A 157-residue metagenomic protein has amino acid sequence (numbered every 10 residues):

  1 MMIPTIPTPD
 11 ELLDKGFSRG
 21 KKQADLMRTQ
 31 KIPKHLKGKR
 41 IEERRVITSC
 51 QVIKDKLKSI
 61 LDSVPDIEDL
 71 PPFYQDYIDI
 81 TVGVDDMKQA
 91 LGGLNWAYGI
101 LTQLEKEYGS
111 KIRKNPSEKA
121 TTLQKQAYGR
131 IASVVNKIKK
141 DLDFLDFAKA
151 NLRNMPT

Functional and structural regions predicted by a protein language model:
M1-I100: N-terminal accessory targeting/assembly segments
L91-A150: Charged, amphipathic alpha-helical linker segments immediately N-terminal to NTP-binding catalytic cores
T157: Glycine-rich phosphate-binding P-loop
